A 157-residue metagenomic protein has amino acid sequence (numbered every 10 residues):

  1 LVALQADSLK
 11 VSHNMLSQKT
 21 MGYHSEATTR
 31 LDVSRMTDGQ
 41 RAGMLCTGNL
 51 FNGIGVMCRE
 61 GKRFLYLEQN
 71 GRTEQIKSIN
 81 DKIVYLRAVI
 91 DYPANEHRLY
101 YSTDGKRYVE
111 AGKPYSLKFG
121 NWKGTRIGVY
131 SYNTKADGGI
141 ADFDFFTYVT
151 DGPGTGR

Functional and structural regions predicted by a protein language model:
L1-R157: Extracellular glycan-recognition regions
